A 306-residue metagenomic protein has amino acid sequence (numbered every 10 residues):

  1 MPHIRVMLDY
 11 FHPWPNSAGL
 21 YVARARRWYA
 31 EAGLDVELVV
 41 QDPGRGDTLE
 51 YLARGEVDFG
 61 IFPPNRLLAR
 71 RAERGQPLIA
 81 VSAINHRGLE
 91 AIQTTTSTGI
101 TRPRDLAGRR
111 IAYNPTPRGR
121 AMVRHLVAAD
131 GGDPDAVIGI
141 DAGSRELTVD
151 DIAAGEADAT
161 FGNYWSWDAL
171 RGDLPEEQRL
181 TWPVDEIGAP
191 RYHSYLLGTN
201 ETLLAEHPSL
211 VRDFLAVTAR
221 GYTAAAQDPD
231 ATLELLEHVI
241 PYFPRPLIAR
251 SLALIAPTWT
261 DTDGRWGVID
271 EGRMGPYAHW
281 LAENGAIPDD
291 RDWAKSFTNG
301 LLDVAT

Functional and structural regions predicted by a protein language model:
M1-P2, T306: Short, low-complexity disordered leader/linker segments with a strong preference for bacterial N-terminal type II
P2-D135, G139-S144, D158-Y164: Short, glycine-/small- and polar/acidic-enriched structural segments that line small-molecule recognition paths
F11, A83, I187-G188, I269-D270: Short Gly/Pro-enriched turn/cap motifs at secondary-structure boundaries
Y21, L68, R124, D168-R171 (+2 more regions): Predominant activation on well-ordered alpha-helical scaffold segments within soluble catalytic domains
L147-T148, A153-P241: Pocket-lining segment of extracytoplasmic ligand-binding domains
E206-A286: Secondary-structure end/capping motifs
A278-T306: Conserved C-terminal helix/tail region of periplasmic/extracytoplasmic solute-binding proteins
